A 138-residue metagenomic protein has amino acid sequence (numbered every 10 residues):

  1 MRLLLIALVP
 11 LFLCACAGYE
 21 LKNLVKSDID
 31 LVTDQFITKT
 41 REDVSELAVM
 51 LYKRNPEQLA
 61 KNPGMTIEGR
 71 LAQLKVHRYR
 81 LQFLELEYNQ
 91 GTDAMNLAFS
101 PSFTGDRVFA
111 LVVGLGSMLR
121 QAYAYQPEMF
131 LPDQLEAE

Functional and structural regions predicted by a protein language model:
M1-A7: Sec-dependent signal peptide recognition, specifically the positively charged N-region followed immediately by
F12-A15: C-terminal motif of bacterial Sec signal peptides marking the signal peptidase cleavage site
A17-A110: N-terminal Sec/ER secretory leader and immediately downstream segment of secreted/extracellular precursors
D93-E138: Extended amphipathic alpha-helical interaction segments
